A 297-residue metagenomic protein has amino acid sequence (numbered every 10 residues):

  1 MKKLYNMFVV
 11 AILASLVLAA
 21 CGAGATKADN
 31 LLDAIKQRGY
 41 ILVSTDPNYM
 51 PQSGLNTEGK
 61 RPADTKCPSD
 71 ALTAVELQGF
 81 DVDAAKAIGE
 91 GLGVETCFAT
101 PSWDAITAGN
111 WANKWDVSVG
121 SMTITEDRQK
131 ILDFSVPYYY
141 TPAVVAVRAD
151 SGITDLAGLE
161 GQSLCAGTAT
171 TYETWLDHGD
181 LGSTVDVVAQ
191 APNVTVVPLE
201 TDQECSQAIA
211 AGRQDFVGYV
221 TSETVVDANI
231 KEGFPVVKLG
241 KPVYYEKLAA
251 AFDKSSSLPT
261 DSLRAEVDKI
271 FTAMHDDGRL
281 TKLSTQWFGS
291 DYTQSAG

Functional and structural regions predicted by a protein language model:
A23-T26, T171-V197, E232-K238, K269-G297: Ligand-binding clefts/hinges and TM-proximal coupling segments of bilobed small-molecule sensing domains
K27-S121: Extracytoplasmic small-molecule ligand-binding "clamshell" domains of the periplasmic binding protein/Venus flytrap
S53-D70, A85-V94, Y172-E200, I230-K231: Ligand-binding cleft/hinge of the Venus flytrap
T57-E58, E126-P137, L181-Q190, A228-S255 (+1 more regions): Ligand-binding "clamshell"
P62, V147-L164, V185-V188: Flexible hinge/capping segments at coil-to-helix
F80-D83, C97-G109, S151, Q190-A208 (+1 more regions): Short helix-initiation/N-cap motifs at beta->coil->alpha
D104-A105, S121-K130, T174-G179, A208-Y245: A ligand-binding cleft/hinge motif common to bilobed small-molecule-binding domains
A143-D155, E246-E266: A bilobed periplasmic-binding-protein/Venus flytrap-type ligand-binding module shared by bacterial periplasmic
